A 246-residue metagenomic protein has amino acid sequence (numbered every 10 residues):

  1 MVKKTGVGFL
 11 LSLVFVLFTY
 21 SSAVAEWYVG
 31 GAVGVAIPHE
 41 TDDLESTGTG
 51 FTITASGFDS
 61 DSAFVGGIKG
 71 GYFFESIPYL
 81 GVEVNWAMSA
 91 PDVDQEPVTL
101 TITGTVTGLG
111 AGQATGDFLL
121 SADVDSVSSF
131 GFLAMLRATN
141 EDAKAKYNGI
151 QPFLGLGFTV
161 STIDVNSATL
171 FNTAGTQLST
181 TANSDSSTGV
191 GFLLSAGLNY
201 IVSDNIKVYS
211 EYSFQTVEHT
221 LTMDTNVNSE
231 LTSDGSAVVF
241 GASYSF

Functional and structural regions predicted by a protein language model:
M1-E26: Cleavable N-terminal export/targeting peptides
S22-E75, V165, V239-S245: Short glycine/proline- and aromatic-enriched beta-strand/turn motifs that initiate or cap beta-hairpins
I37, G71-N172, V238-F246: Gram-negative (and chloroplast) outer-membrane scaffold detector with strong preference for beta-barrel transmembrane
T41-G50, V93-T101, D164-Q177, T220-V227: Outer-membrane beta-barrel translocator domains and adjoining extracellular loop/strand segments of Gram-negative
D42-L44, T54, A87-V93, T105-A114 (+2 more regions): Predominantly the C-terminal beta-signal and adjacent terminal strand-loop region of outer-membrane beta-barrel
F51-G57, T115-D123, T176-S184, D224-E230: Extracellular loop and loop/strand-boundary signature of outer-membrane beta-barrel proteins
S60-G66, M88, S126-F130, I150 (+2 more regions): Residues that define the transmembrane beta-barrel architecture of outer-membrane proteins
L154-T159, V190-L198: Hydrophobic alpha-helical segments of small multi-pass membrane proteins
